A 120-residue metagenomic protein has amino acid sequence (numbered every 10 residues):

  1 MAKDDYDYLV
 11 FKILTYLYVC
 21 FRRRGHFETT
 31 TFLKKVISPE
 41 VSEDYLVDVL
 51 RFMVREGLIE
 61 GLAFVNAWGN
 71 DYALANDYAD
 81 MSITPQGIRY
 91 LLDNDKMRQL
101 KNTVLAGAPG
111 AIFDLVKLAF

Functional and structural regions predicted by a protein language model:
M1-R22: Short alpha-helical segments that sit at the start of domains
D7-F11, D44-V47, E56, P85: Non-catalytic, well-ordered alpha-helical scaffold segments
L17-F21, M53, G57, L91-N94: Generic structural signal for hydrophobic core residues of well-folded globular domains
R23-I37: Short acidic, hydrophobic short linear motifs in intrinsically disordered regions
P39-E56, E60-L62, D77-Y78: Short amphipathic alpha-helical interaction segments
W68-A106: Short, amphipathic alpha-helical interaction segments positioned at domain boundaries
T103-F120: C-terminal single-pass membrane-anchor helix
